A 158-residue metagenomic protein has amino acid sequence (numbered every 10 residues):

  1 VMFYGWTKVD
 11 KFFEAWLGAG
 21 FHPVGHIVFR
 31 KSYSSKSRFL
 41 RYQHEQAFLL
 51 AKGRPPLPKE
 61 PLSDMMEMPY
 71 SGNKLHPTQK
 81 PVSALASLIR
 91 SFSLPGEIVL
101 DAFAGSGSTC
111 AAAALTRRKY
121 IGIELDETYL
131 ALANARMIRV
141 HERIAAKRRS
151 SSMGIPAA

Functional and structural regions predicted by a protein language model:
V1-A131, A158: Core catalytic lobe of class I
N134-A158: S-adenosyl-L-methionine
